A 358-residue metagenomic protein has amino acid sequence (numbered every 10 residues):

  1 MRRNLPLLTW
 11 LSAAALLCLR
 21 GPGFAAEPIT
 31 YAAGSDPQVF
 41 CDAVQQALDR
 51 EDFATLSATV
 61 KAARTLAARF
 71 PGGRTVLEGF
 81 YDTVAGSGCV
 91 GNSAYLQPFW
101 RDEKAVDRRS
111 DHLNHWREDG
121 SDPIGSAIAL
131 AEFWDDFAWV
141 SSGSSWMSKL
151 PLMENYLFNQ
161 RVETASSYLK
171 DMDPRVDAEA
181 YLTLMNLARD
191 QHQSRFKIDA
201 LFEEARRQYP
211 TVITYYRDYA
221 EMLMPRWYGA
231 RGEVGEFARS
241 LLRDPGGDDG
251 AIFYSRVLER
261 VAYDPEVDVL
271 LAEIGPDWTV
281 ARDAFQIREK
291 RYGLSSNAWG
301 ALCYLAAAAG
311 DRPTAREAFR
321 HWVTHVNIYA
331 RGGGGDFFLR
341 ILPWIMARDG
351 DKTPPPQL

Functional and structural regions predicted by a protein language model:
M1-L11: Bacterial N-terminal signal peptides that target proteins for export
T9-R20: Bacterial N-terminal signal peptides
G23-A25: Boundary at the C-terminal end of the N-terminal hydrophobic targeting segment
E27-A58: Compositionally biased, long intrinsically disordered regions
A54, A58-D122, A129-D248, I252-R282 (+2 more regions): Short coil/linker segments at helix-helix boundaries
D248-R260, G293-A307: Amphipathic alpha-helical protein-interaction segments enriched in hydrophobic
R288-Y292: TPR-adjacent "capping" and linker segments in tetratricopeptide-repeat scaffold/adaptor proteins
S295-E317, H321-Y329: Extended alpha-helical scaffolding segments
